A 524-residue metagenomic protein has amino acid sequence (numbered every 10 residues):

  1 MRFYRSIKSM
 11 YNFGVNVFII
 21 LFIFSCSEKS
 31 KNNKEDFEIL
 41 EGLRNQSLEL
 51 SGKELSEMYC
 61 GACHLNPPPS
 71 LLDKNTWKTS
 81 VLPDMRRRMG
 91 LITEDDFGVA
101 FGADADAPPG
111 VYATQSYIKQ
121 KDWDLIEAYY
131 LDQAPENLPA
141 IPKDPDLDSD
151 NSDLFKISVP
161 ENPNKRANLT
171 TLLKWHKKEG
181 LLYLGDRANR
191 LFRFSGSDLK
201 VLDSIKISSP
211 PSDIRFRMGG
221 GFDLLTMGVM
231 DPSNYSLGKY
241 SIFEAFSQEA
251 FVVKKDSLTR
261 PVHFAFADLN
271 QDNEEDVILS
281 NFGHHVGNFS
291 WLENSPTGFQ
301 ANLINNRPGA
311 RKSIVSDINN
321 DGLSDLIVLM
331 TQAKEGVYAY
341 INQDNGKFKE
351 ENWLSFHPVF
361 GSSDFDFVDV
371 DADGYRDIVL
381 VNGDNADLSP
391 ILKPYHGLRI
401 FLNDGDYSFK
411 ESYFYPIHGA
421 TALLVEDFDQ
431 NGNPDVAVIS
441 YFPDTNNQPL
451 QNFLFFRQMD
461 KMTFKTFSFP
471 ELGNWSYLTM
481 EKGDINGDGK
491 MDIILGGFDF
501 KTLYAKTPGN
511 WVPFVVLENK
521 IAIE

Functional and structural regions predicted by a protein language model:
R2-V15: Bacterial N-terminal signal peptides that target proteins for export
I19-I20: Polytopic membrane enzymes that build or remodel cell-surface glycoconjugates and lipids
F24-S25: C-terminal motif of bacterial Sec signal peptides marking the signal peptidase cleavage site
E28: Short, conserved catalytic or interaction motifs in soluble domains
K31-K34, L40-K53, M58-E524: Beta-propeller-forming repeat regions
